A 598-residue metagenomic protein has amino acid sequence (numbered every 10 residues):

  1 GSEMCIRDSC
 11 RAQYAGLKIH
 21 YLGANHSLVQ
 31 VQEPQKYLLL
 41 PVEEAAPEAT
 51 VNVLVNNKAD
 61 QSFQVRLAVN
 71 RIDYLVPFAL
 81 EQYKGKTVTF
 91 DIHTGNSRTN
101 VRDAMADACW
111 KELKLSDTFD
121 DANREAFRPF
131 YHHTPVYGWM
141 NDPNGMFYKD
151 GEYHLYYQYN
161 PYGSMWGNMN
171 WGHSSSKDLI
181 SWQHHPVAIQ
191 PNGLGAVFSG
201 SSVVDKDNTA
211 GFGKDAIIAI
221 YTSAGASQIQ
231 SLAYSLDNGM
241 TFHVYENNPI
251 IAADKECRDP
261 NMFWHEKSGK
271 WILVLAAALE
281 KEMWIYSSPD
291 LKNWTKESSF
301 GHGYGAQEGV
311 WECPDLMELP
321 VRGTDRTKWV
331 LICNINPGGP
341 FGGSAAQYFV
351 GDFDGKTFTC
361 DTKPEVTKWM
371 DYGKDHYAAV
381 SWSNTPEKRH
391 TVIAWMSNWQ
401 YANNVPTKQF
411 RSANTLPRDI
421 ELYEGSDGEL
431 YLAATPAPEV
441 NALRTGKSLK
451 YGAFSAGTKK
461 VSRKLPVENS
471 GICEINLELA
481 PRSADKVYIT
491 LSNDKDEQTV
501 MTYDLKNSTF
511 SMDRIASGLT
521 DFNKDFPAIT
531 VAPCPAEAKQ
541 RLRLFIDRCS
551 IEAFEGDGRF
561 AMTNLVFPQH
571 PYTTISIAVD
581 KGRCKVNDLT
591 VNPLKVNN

Functional and structural regions predicted by a protein language model:
G1-I6: Short, small-residue-biased leader/transition segments that mark boundaries at the very start of proteins
Y14, Y21-G23, A59-F78, D107-N144 (+8 more regions): Surface loop/turn signatures of beta-propeller and other carbohydrate-active proteins
G16-P41, A46-D60, A79-R98, T118-F119 (+2 more regions): Beta-rich accessory regions
L40, F90-D91, D142-Y162, H184-V187 (+8 more regions): Hydrophobic core segments of beta-strands in well-ordered, beta-rich domains
A46-N52, G95, A122-N160: Hydrophobic alpha-helical membrane-insertion signals
A49-T50, N100, W166-N170, S227-A233 (+2 more regions): Structural motif
N56, T134, D150, L155-H185: Beta-propeller domains
S176, S235-L236, I285-L291: Conserved Ser/Thr-centered positions that define the repeating blades of beta-propeller domains
